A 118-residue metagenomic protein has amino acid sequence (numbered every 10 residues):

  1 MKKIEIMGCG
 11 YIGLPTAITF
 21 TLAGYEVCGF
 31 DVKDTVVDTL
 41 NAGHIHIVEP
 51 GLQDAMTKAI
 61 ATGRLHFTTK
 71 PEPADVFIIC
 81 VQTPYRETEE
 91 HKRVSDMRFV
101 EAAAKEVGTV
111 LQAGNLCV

Functional and structural regions predicted by a protein language model:
M1-C117: Structural/interface elements that position substrates and couple domains in central-metabolism enzymes
